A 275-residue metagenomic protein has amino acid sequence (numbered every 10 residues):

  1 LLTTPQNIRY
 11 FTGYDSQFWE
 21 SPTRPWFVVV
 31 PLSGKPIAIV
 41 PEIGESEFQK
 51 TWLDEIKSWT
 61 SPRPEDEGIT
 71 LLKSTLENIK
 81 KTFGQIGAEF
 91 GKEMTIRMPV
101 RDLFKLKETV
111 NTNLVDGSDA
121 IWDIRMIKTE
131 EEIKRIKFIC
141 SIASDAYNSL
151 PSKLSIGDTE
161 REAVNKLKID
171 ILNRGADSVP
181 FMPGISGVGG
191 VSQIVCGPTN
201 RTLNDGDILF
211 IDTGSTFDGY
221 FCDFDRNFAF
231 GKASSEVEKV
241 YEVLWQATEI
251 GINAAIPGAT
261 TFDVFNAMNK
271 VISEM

Functional and structural regions predicted by a protein language model:
L1-M275: Active-site neighborhoods and metal-handling regions in enzymes and metal-associated proteins
